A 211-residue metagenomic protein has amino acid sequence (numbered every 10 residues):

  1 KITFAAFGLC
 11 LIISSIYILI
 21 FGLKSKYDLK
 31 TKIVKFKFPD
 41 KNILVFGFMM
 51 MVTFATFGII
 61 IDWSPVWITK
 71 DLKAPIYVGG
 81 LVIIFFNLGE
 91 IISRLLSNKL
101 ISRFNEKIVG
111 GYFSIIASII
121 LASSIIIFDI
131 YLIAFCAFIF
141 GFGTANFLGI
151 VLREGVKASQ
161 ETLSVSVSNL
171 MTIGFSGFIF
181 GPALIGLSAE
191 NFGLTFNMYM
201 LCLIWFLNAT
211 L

Functional and structural regions predicted by a protein language model:
I2-I20, N197-L211: Symmetry-related core transmembrane helices of the 12-TM Major Facilitator Superfamily/SLC fold
F21-G47: Juxtamembrane intracellular "pre-TM" segments in multi-pass secondary transporters
K41-I84, L88-I92: Extracytoplasmic gate region of multi-pass secondary transporters
S93-N105, A189-E190: Helix-to-loop junctions at the C-terminal end of transmembrane segments in multipass secondary transporters
I108-S123: Structural signature of the two symmetry-related core transmembrane helices
Y131-I139: Paired small-residue
A145-S159: Intracellular juxtamembrane helix-capping segments at the cytosolic ends of symmetry-related transmembrane helices
S159-L194, L201: A late C-terminal transmembrane helix in Major Facilitator Superfamily
